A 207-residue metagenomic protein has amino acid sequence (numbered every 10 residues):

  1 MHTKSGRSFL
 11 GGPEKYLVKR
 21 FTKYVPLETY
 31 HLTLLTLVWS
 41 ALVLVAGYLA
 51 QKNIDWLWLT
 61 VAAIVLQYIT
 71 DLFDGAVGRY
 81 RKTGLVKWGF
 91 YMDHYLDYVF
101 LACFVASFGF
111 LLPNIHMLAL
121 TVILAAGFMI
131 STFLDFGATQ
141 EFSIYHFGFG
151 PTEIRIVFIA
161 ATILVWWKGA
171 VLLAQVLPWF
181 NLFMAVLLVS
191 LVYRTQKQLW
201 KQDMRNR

Functional and structural regions predicted by a protein language model:
M1-V61, C103-R207: Hydrophobic alpha-helical transmembrane segments
L59-A106, S131-A138, Y193-R194: Acidic (Asp/Glu-rich) catalytic motifs at the cytosolic membrane interface
